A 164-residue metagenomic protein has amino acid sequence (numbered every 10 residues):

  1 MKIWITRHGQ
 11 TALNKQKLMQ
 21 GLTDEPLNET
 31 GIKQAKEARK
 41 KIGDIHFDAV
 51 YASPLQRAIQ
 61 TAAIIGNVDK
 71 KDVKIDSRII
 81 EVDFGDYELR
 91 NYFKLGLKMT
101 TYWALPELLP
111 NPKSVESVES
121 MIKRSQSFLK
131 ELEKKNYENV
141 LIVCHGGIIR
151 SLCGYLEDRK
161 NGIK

Functional and structural regions predicted by a protein language model:
M1-W4: Extreme N-terminal starter segment of soluble prokaryotic enzymes
T6, Q10-K71: Active-site-proximal alpha-helix that buttresses catalytic centers in soluble enzyme cores
A12, R57-I59, E81-V82, I148-R150: Short, active-site-adjacent cap segments at secondary-structure transitions
K41, I75, E81-K94, E138 (+1 more regions): Acidic, low-complexity terminal tails and accessory targeting/binding regions of phosphate-metabolizing enzymes
A52-S53, K123, V143-C144: Short beta-strand scaffold positions
P54, S77, G146: Short secondary-structure boundary segments
I59, Q126-K164: Active-site-adjacent alpha-helix immediately C-terminal to a catalytic or transition-state-stabilizing loop
N67-Q126: Phosphate-handling substructures
